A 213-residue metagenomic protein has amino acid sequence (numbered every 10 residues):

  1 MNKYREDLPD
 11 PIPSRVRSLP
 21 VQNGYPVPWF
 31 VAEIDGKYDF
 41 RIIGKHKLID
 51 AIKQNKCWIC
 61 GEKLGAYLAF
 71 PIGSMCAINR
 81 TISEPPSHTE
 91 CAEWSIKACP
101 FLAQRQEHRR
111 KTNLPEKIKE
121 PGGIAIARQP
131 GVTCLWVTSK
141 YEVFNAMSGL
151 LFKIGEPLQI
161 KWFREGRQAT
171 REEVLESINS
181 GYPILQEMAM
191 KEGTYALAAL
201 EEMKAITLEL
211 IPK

Functional and structural regions predicted by a protein language model:
M1-A51, L114-P115, E120-P212: N-terminal alpha-helical interaction blocks
D50-K53, T81: Residue-level signal for mature regions of secreted extracellular proteins and peptides
Q54, L68, P85: Residues immediately within or flanking Cys/His clusters that coordinate Zn2+ in small zinc-binding modules
C57-G61, H88: Short cysteine-rich clusters marking metal-coordination/redox-active sites
C60-K63, W94: Cys/His-rich metal-chelating microdomains
L64-Y67, K97-A98: Short, non-ligating residues that shape and space the ligands of small metal-coordination modules and catalytic
G73-P85: Short linker/helix segments within small regulatory modules
P85-E107: Short metal-binding segments enriched for Cys and/or His
